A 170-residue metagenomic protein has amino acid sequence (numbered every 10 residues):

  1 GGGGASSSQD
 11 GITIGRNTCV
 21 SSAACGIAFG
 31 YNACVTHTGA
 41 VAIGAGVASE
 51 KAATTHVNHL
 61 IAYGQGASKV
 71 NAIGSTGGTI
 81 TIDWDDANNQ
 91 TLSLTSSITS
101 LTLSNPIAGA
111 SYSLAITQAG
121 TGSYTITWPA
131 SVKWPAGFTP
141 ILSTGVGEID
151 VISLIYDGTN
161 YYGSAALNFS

Functional and structural regions predicted by a protein language model:
G1-Y63: Glycine- and small/polar-enriched repetitive beta-structure motifs of secreted/surface proteins
G2-G4, S8, A53-I82, N160-S170: Glycine-rich, low-complexity segments
D10, C25, G39, A53 (+5 more regions): The right-handed parallel beta-helix/beta-solenoid scaffold, focusing on the short coil/turn and N-cap positions
I12, I27, G74, T95-S97 (+1 more regions): Residues that act as N-cap/strand-start positions at coil-to-secondary-structure junctions
N32, T79-T81, S153: Short, surface-exposed charged micro-motifs
K51, D86, E148-D150: A generic structural signal for well-ordered coil/turn residues at beta-strand boundaries that shape enzyme active-site
G77-S93: N-terminal beta-hairpin/loop module of FHA
L92-S170: Acidic, glycine/polar-enriched metal-coordinating patches/loops that mediate binding to polyanionic ligands
